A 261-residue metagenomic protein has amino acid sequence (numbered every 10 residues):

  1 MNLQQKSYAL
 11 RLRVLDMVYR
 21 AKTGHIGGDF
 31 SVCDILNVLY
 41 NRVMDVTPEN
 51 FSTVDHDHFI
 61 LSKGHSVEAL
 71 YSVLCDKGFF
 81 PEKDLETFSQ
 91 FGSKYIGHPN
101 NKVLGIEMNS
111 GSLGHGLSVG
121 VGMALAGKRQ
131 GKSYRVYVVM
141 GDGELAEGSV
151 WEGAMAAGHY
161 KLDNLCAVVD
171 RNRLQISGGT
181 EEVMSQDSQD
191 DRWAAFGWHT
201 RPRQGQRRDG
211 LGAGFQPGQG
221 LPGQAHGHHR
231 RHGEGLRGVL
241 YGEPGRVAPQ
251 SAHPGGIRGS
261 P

Functional and structural regions predicted by a protein language model:
L3, S7, R11, G28-V32 (+8 more regions): Generic structural signal for well-ordered, non-membrane alpha-helical segments in soluble metabolic enzymes
S7-T23, D170-N172: N-terminal capping segment at the start of a domain
V14-M17, D29-H159: Cofactor-binding active-site loop characterized by glycine-rich and histidine/acidic residues
D57-F59, Y134-V138, L165, Q224-H232: Generic beta-sheet signal
E68, L145-A146, L174-Q175, E234-V239: Short, active-site-adjacent cap segments at secondary-structure transitions
Y71-V73, N100, S149-W151, S177-E181 (+2 more regions): Short acidic, glycine/serine/threonine-rich loops at helix termini
G105, N109-S112, L117-G220: Thiamine diphosphate
R208-P261: Glycine/aspartate-rich loop-and-adjacent alpha/beta segment that forms the canonical ThDP
